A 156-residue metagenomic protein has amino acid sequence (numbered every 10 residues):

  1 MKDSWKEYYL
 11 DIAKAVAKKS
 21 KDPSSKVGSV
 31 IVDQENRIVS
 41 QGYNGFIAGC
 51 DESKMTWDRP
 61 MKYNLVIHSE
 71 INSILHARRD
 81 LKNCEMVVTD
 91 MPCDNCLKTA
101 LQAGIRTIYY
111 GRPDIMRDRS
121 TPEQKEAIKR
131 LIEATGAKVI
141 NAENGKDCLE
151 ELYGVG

Functional and structural regions predicted by a protein language model:
M1-G156: Zinc-dependent deaminase catalytic domain
